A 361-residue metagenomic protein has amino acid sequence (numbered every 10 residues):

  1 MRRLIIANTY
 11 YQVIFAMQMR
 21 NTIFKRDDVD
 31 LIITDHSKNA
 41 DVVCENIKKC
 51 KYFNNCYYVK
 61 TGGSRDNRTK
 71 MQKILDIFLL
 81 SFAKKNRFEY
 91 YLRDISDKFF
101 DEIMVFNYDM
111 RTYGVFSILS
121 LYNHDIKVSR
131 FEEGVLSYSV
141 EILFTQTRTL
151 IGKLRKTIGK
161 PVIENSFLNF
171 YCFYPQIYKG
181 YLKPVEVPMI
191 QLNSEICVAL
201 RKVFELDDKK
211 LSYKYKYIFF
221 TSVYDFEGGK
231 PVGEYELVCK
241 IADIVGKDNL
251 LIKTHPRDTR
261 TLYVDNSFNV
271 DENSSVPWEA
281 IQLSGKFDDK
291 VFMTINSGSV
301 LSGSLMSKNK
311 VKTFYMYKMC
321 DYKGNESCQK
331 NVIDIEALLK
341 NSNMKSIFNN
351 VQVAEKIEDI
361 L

Functional and structural regions predicted by a protein language model:
L4-I158, V300: Active-site and donor-binding regions of nucleotide-sugar-utilizing enzymes
I14-M17, L80-Y91, M110-I118, K230-V245 (+2 more regions): Well-ordered, non-membrane alpha-helical segments in soluble/globular domains
S37-E45, T112-G114, S137-V140, E227-G229 (+2 more regions): Short, charged/polar "capping" segments at the starts of alpha-helices and the immediately preceding loops
E45-V59, D125-I126, T145-T149, V187 (+4 more regions): Active-site regions of enzymes building and remodeling cell-envelope glycoconjugates
E132-T221: A nucleotide-sugar donor-handling region in carbohydrate enzymes
K202-D208, Y213-T254, D258: Conserved catalytic-core segment of nucleotide-activated headgroup transferases in glycan assembly
P256-M306: Donor nucleotide-activated moiety binding/catalytic core segment of transferases that use nucleotide-activated donors
N325-L361: Leloir-type glycosyltransferase catalytic cores
